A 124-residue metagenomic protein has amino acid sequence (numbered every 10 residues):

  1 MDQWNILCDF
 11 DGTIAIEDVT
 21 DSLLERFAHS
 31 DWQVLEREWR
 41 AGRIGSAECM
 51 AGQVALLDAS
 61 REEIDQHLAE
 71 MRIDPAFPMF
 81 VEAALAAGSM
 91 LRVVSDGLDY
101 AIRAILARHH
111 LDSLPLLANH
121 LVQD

Functional and structural regions predicted by a protein language model:
M1-H120: Alpha-helical substrate-recognition element adjacent to the catalytic core
V122-D124: Short, intrinsically disordered, charge-balanced linker/junction segments flanking boundaries in proteins
